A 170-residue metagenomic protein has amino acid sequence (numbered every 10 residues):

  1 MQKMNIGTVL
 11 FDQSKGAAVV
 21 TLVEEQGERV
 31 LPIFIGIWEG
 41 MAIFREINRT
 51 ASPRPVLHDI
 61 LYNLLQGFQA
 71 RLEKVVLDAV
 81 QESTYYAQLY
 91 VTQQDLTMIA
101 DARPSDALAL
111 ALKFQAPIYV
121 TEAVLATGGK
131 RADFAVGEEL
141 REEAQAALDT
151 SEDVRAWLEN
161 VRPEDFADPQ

Functional and structural regions predicted by a protein language model:
M1-Q170: Divalent-cation
